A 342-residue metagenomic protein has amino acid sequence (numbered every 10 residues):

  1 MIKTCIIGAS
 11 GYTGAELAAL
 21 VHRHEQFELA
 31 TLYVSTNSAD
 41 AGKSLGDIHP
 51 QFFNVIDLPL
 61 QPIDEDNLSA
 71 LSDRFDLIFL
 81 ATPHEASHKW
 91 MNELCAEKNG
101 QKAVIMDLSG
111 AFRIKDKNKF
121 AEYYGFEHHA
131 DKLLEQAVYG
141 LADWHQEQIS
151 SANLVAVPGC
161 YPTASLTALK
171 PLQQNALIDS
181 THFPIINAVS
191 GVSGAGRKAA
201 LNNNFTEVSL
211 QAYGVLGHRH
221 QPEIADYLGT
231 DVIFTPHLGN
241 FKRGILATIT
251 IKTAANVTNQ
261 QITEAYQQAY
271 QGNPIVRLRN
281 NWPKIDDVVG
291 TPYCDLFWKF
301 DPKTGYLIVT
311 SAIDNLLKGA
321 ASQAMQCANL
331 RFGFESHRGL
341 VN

Functional and structural regions predicted by a protein language model:
I2-T206, Q211-Y213, F300-P302: N-terminal Rossmann-like NAD(P) cofactor-binding subdomain of oxidoreductases, focused on the glycine-rich
Y12, Q136, T163-T167, V215-P222 (+4 more regions): Conserved active-site and cofactor/substrate-binding residues in soluble primary-metabolism enzymes
E16, T167, P171, E223-Y227 (+2 more regions): Alpha-helical scaffold segments in soluble metabolic enzymes
L20, H24, E97, Y227 (+2 more regions): Conserved short hydrophobic interaction patches
L29, T181-I186, I233, I275-R279 (+1 more regions): A short coil-to-beta-strand element that immediately follows conserved catalytic motifs
L68, N202-V289: Contiguous C-terminal substrate-recognition/catalytic subdomains in enzyme active sites
A152, G244-T248, I308: Short, solvent-exposed beta-strand edge segments and adjacent coil->beta transition regions
T250-N342: C-terminal active-site/capping subdomain that shapes the small-molecule cofactor and substrate pocket of enzyme
